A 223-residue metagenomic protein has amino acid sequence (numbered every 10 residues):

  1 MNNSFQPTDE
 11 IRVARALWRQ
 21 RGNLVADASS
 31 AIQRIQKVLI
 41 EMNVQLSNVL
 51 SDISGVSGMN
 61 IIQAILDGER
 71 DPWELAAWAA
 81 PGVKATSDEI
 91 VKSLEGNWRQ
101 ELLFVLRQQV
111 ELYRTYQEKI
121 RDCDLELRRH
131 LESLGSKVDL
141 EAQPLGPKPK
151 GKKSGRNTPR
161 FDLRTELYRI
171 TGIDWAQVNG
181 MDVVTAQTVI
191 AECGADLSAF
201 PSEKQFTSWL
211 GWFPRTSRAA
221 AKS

Functional and structural regions predicted by a protein language model:
M1-S223: A detector of single, family-specific signature residues that are central to catalytic or substrate-handling motifs
